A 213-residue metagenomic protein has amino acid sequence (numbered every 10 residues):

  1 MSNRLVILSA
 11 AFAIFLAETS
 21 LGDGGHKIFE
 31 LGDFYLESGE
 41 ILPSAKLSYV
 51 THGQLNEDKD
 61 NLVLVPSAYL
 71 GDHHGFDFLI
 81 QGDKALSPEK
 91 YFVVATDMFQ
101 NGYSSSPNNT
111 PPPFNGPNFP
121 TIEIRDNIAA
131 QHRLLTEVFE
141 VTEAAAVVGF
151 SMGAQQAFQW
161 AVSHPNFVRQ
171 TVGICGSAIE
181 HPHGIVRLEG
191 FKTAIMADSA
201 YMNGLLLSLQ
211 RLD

Functional and structural regions predicted by a protein language model:
M1-L8: Bacterial N-terminal signal peptides that target proteins for export
S9-A17: Bacterial N-terminal signal peptides
T19-V65, H73: Catalytic-loop region of hydrolases
S48-P113: N-terminal cap/lid subdomain of alpha/beta-hydrolase-fold enzymes
L55, E137-E140: Glycine-rich helix-loop-beta junction characteristic of Rossmann-like nucleotide cofactor-binding loops
K84-V138, E189-A194: Cap/lid segment of the alpha/beta-hydrolase catalytic domain
T142-H183: Conserved hydrolase catalytic core segment
F167-V168, G173-D213: Alpha/beta-hydrolase-fold enzymes
